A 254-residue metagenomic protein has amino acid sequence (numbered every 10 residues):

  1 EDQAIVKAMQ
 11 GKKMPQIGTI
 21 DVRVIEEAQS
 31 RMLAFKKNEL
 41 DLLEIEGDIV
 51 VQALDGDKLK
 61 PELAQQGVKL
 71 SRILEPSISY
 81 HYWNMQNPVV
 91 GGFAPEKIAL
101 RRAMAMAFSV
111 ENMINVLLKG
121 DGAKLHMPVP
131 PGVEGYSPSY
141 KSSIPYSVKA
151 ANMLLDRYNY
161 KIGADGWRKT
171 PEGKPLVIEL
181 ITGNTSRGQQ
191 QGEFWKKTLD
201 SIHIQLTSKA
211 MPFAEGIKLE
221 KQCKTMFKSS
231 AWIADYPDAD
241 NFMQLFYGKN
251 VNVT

Functional and structural regions predicted by a protein language model:
E1-K119, A123, G132-T254: Extracytoplasmic/periplasmic ligand-capture domains
